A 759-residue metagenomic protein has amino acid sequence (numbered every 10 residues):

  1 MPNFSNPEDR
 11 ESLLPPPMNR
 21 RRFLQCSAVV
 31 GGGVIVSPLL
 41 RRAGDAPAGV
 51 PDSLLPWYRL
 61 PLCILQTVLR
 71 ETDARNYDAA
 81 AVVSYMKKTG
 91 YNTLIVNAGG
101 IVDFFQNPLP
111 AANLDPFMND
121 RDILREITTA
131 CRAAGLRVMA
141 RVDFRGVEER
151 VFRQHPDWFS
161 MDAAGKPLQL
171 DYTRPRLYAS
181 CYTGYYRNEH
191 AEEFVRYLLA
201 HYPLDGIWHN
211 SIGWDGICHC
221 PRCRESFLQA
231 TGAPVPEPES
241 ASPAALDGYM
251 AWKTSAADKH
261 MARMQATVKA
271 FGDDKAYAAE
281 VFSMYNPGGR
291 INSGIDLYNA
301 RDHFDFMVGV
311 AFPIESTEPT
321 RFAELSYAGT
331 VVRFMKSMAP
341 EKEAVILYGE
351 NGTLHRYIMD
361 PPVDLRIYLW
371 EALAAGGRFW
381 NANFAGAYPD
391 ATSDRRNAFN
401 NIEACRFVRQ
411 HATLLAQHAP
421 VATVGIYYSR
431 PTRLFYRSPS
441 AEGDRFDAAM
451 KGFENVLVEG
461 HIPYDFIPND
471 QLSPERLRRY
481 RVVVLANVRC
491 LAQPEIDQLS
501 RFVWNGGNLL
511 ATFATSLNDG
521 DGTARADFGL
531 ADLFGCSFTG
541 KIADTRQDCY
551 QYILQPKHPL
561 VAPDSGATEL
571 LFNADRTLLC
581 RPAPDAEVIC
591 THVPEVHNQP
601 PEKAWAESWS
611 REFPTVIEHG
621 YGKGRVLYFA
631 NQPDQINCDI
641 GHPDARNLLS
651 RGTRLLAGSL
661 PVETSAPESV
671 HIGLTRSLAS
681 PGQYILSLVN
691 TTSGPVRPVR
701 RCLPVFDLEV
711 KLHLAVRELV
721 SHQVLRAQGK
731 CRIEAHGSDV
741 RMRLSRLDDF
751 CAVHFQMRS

Functional and structural regions predicted by a protein language model:
M1-M18: N-terminal secretory signal peptides
P15-Q25, G33-V50: N-terminal twin-arginine translocation
I64, N92-V96, E126-L170, W208: Glycine-rich, aromatic-flanked loop segments that form ligand/cofactor-binding clefts across common enzyme folds
E71-T89, A112-R132, K259, A448 (+1 more regions): Aromatic- and glycine-enriched glycan-recognition loops and surfaces that form the carbohydrate-binding subsites
T89-R121, V147-P156, G216-S226, N292-I295 (+1 more regions): Aromatic-lined carbohydrate-binding/catalytic grooves of carbohydrate-active enzymes
R145-Y202, E237-M250: Active-site-adjacent "subsite" loops/lids of carbohydrate-active enzymes
Y186-N292, N299-A300: Active-site neighborhood of glycoside hydrolase catalytic domains
S242, L246-D247, A251-S283, A300-R758: Carbohydrate-binding surfaces of carbohydrate-active enzymes
